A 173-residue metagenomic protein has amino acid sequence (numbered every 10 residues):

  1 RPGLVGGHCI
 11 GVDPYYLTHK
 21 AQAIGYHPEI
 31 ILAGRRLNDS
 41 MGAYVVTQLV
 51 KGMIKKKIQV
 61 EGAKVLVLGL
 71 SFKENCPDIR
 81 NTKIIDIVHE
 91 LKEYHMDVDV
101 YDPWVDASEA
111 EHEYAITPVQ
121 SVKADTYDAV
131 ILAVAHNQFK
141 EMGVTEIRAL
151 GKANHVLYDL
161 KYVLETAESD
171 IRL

Functional and structural regions predicted by a protein language model:
R1-L173: Structural/interface elements that position substrates and couple domains in central-metabolism enzymes
